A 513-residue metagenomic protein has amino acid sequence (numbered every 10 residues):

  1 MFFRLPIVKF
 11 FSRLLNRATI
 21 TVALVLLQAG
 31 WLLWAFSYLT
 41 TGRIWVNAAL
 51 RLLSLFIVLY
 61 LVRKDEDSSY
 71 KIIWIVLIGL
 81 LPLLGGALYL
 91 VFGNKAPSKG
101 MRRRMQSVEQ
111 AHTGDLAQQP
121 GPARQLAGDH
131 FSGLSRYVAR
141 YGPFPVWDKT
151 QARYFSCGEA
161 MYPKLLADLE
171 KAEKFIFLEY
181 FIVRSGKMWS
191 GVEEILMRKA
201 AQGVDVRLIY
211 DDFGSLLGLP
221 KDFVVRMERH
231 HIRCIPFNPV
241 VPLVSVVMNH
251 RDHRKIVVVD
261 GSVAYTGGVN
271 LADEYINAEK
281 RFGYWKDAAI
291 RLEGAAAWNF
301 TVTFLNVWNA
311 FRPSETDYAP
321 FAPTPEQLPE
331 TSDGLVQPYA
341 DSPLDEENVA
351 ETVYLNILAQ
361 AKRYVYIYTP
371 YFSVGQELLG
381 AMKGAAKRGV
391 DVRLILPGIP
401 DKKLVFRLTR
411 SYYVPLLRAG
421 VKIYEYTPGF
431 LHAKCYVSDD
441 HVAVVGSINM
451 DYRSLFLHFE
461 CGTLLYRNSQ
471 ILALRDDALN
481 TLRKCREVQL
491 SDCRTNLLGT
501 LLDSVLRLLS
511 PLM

Functional and structural regions predicted by a protein language model:
M1-T352, N356, Q360, P400 (+5 more regions): N-terminal localization/anchoring segments of enzymes in phospholipid and broader phosphate metabolism
Y364: Phosphate-/nucleic-acid-contacting segments
Y371-R393, P397, K402: Helical hairpin unit composed of two closely spaced alpha helices linked by a short loop
E377-L379, F406-L408, S438-H441: Histidine/acidic-residue-rich catalytic or RNA/ligand-binding cores of hydrolases and nuclease-related proteins
A381-G384, S411, N480: Short, solvent-exposed amphipathic alpha-helical segments in soluble enzyme and RNA/protein-processing domains
I423-T427: Active-site donor-binding acidic/aromatic loop of nucleotide-activated sugar and phosphosugar transferases involved
K434: Catalytic-core elements of nucleic-acid end-processing and repair enzymes
